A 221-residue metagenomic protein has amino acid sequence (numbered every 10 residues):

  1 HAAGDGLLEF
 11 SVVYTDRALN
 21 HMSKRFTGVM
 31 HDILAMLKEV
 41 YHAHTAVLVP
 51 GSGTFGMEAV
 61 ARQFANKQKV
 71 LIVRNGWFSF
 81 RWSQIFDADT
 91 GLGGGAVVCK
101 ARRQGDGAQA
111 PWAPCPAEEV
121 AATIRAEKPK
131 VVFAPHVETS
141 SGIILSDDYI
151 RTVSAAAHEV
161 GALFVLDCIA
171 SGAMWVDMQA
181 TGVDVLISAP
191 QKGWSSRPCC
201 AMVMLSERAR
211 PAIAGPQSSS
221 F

Functional and structural regions predicted by a protein language model:
F10-G56, Q63, F80-R81, I85: Conserved N-terminal alpha-helix of the aminotransferase class I/II PLP-enzyme fold
V47-P50, I72, V98, F133-A134 (+2 more regions): General beta-strand structural signal in soluble alpha/beta enzymes
G51-G56, G76-S79, E138-S141, A170-G172 (+1 more regions): Gly/Ser/Thr-rich loops at beta-strand to alpha-helix junctions that form or flank small-molecule/cofactor-binding
F55, A65-K130: PLP-dependent aminotransferase-like
A108-G172: Active-site phosphate-binding strand-loop segment of PLP-dependent enzymes
Q179-Q191: Conserved active-site segment immediately N-terminal to the catalytic lysine that forms the internal aldimine
Q191-F221: Active-site C-terminal subdomain of aminotransferase-like
